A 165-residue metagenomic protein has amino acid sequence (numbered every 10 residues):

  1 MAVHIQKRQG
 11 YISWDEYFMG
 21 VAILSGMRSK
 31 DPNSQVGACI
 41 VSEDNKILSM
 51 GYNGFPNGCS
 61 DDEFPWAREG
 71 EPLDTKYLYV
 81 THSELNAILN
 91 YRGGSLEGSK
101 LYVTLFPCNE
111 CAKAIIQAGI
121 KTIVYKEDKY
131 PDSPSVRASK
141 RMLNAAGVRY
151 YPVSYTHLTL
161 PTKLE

Functional and structural regions predicted by a protein language model:
A2-Q6: Enzymes that bind and transform nitrogen-containing heteroaromatic metabolites
R8-S13, G20, M27, S49-V153: Zn2+-dependent cytidine deaminase-like catalytic core
D15, G37, E84, T159: Acidic active-site catalytic centers that drive phospho-/nucleotidyl reactions and related ester hydrolyses
D15-F18, P32: Hydrophobic (often cysteine-bearing) scaffold residues that line and stabilize catalytic clefts of nucleotide/cofactor
L24, R28-N33: Short loop/turn motifs at secondary-structure junctions and domain boundaries
V36-N45: Short beta-strand scaffold segments in enzyme catalytic cores
T156-T162: Conserved small/polar residues in nucleotide/adenosyl-binding loops
